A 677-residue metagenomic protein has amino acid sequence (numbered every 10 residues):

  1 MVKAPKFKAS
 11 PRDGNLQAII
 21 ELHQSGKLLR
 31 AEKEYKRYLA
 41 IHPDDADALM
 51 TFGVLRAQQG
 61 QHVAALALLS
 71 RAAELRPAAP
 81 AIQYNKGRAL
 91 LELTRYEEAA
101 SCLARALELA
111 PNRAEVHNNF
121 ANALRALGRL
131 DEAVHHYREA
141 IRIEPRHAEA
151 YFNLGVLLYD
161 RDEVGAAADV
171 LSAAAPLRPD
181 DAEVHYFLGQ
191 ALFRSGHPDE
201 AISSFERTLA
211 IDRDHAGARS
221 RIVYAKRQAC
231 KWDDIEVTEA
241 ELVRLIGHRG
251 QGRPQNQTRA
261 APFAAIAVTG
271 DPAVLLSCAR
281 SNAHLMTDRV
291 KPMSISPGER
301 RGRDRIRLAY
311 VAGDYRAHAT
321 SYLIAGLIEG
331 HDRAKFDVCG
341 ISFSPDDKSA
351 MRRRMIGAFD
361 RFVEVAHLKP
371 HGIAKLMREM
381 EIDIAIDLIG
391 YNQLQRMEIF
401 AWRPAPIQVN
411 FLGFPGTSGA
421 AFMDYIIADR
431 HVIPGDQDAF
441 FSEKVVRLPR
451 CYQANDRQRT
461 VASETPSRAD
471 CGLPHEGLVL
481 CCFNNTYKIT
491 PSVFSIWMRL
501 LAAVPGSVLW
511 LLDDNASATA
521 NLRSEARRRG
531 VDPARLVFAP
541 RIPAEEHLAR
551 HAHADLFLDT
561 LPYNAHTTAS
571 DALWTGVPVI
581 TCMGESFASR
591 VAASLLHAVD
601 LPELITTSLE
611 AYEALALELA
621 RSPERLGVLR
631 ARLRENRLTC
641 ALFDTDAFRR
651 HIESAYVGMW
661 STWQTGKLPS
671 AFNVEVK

Functional and structural regions predicted by a protein language model:
M1-P474, N485, S524-V531, P543-L556 (+5 more regions): Alpha-helical solenoid repeat scaffolds of the TPR/TPR-like class and their adjacent stem/linker regions that mediate
I306-Y310, L480, L509: Conserved hydrophobic helix-helix packing surfaces used for dimerization/oligomerization
V311, F483-N484, L512, A539: Short hydrophobic "strand-cap" motifs at the C-terminus of beta-strands
L327-A334, L480, P491-P505: Short hydrophobic signal-anchor/transmembrane segments that target glycosyltransferases and glycosylation machinery
K335-D337, M498-R528: A conserved nucleotide-sugar
L536: Residues lining hydrophobic/aromatic ligand-binding pockets adjacent to catalytic sites
L558, A572: Donor-sugar nucleotide-binding helix/loop cap in glycosyltransferases
T560-P562: A short structural motif in glycosyltransferase catalytic domains
